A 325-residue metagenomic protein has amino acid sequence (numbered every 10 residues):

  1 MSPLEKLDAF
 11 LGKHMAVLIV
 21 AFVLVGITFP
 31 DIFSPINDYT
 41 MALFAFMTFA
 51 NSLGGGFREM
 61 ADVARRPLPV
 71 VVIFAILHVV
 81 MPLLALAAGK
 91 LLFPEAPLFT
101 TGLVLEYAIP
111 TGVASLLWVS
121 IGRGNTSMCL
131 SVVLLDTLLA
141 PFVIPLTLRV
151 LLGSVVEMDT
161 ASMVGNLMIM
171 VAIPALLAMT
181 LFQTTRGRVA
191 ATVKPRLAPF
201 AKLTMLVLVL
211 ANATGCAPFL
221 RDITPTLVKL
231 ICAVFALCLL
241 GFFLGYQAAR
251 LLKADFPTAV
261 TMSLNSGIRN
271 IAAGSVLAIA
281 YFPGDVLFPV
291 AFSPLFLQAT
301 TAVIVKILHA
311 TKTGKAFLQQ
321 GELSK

Functional and structural regions predicted by a protein language model:
M1-K325: Alpha-helical transmembrane segments of multi-pass small-molecule/ion transporters
